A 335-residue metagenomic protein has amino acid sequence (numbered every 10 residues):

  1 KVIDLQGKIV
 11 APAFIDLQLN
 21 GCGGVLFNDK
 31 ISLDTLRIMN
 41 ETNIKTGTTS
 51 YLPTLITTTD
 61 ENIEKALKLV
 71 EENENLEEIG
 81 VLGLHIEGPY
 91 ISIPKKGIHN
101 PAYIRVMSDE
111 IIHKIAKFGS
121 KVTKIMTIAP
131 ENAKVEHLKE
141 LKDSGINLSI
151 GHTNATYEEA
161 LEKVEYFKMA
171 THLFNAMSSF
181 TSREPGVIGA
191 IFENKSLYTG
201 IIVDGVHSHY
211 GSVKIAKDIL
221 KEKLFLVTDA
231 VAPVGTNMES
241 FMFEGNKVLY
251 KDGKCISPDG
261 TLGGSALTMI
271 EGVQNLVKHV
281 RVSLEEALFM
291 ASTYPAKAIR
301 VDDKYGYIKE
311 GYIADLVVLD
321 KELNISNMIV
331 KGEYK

Functional and structural regions predicted by a protein language model:
K1-R37, E41: Replace "His-x-His-based motif
G7, Q18, N43, I86 (+5 more regions): Conserved, mostly hydrophobic/aromatic
A13-I15, S149-I150, L224-V227: Residue-level marker for buried hydrophobic side chains located in beta-strands that build the well-ordered beta-sheet
N20-C22, R37-A66, I79-S92, G119-E131 (+3 more regions): Divalent metal-dependent hydrolysis catalytic cores, especially in the metallo-beta-lactamase
L33-T35, A66-L69, S108-E110, S182-I188: Charged helix-capping and loop-helix junction motifs
I86, I93-G186: Divalent metal-binding pocket/active-site signature
E159-E286, K297-K304, D320-N324: Active-site-adjacent C-terminal substructures of enzyme catalytic domains
K297, Y307-K335: C-terminal cap of metal-dependent C-N hydrolases
